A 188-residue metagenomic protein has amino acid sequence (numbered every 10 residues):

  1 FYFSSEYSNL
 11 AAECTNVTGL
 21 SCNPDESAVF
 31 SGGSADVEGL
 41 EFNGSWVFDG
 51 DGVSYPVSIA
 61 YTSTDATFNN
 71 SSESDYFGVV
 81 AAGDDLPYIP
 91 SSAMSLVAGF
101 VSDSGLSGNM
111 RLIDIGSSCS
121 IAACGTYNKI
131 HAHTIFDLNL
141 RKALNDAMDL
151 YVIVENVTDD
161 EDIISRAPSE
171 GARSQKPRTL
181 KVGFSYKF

Functional and structural regions predicted by a protein language model:
F1-S5, C22-S120: Gram-negative outer-membrane beta-barrel transporters
N9, D65-F68, D146, D159: Active-site micro-motifs of SAM-dependent methyltransferase domains
N9, F30-S31, T126, N156: Asparagine-centered polar/low-complexity signal
A11-E13: Primarily recognizes Gram-negative and organellar outer-membrane beta-barrels
T18-L20: Extracellular beta-sheet repeat scaffolds used for adhesion and glycan interaction
P56-V57, A82-F188: Conserved C-terminal beta-signal and adjacent last beta-strands/turns of outer-membrane beta-barrel proteins
